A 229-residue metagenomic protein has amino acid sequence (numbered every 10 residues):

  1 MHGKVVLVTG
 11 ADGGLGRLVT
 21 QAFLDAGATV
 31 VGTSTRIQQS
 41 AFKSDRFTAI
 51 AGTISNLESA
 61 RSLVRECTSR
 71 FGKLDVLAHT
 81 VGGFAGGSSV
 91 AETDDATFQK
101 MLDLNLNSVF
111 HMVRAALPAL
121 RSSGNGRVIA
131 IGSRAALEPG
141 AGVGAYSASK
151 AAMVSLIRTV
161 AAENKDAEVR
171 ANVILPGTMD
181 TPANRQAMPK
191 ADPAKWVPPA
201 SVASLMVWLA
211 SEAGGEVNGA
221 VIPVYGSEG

Functional and structural regions predicted by a protein language model:
D12-G13: Conserved glycine-rich cofactor-binding loop
S88-V90, D94-L102: Substrate-binding pocket helix/loop in short-chain dehydrogenase/reductase
T93, P139-S147, T159, N184: Active-site loop-to-helix junction immediately N-terminal to the catalytic Tyr of the SDR YXXXK motif in Rossmann-fold
V113, S149: Active-site helix of classical SDR
P118, A161-D166: Alpha-helical segment proximal to the catalytic Tyr-Lys
S133: Residue(s) in the substrate-gating loop at a strand-loop-helix junction that position the organic substrate next
V169, V173, T181, K190-G229: C-terminal helical subdomain
